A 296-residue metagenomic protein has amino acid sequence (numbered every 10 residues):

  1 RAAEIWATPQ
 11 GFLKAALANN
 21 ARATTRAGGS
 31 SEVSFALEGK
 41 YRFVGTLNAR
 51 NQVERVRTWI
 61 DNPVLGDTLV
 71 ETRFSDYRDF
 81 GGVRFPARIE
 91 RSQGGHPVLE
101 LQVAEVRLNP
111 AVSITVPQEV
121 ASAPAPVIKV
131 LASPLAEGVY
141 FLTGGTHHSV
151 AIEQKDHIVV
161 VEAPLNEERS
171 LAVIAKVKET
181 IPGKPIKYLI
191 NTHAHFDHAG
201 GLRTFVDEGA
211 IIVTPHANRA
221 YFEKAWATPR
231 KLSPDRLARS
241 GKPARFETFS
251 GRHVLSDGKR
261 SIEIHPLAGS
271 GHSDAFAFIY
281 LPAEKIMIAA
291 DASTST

Functional and structural regions predicted by a protein language model:
R1-Q52, I60-G66, Q118-I128, G201-V206 (+1 more regions): Flexible, processing/modification-adjacent segments and terminal tails in exported/periplasmic/extracellular proteins
G28-P117, A277-P282, A289-A290, S295-T296: Gly/Pro-enriched, hydrophobic low-complexity segments that function as extracytoplasmic propeptides/linkers
E100-K155: Zn-dependent metallo-beta-lactamase
S133-E179, F276-S295: Conserved beta-strand hairpin/beta-sheet module of binuclear metal-dependent hydrolase folds, prominently
H157, E168-V213: Active-site metal-binding motif and surrounding structural segment of the metallo-beta-lactamase
V161-A163, P185-H195, V213-H216, L267 (+1 more regions): Active-site neighborhood of phospho(di)ester-bond hydrolases with catalytic His/Asp-centered motifs
E168, A194-G200, R219-E223, G271-D274 (+1 more regions): Active-site environment of divalent metal-dependent phosphoester hydrolases
E208-A275, P282: Flexible, acidic/histidine-containing loops and adjacent segments that form or flank the divalent-metal
